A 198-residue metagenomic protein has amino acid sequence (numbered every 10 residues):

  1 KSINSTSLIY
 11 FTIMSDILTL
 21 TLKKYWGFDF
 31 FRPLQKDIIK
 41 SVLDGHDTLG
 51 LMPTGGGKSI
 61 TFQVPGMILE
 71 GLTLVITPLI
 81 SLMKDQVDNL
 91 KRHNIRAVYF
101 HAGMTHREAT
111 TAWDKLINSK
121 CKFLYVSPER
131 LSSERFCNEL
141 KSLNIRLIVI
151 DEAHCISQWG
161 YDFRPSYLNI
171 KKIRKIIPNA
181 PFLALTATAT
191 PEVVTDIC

Functional and structural regions predicted by a protein language model:
M14-P53: Conserved pre-motif I regulatory segment
D44-G50, G71-L72, K120-K122: Pre-Walker A (Motif I) flank of P-loop NTPase domains
G45-V64, I76: Walker A/P-loop
T54-G56, S127, T186-T188: Conserved phosphate-coupling serine/threonine residues in phosphotransfer and NTP-handling enzymes
L74, I80-V126: Conserved nucleic-acid-binding Ia/Ib motif block in the N-terminal RecA-like helicase ATPase lobe
T105-L147, S157-Y161: Conserved helix/coil segment N-terminal to the catalytic DExD/H
S142, R146-I150, H154-C198: Post-DEXD/H (motif II) to motif III coupling segment of the RecA-like Helicase ATP-binding lobe
